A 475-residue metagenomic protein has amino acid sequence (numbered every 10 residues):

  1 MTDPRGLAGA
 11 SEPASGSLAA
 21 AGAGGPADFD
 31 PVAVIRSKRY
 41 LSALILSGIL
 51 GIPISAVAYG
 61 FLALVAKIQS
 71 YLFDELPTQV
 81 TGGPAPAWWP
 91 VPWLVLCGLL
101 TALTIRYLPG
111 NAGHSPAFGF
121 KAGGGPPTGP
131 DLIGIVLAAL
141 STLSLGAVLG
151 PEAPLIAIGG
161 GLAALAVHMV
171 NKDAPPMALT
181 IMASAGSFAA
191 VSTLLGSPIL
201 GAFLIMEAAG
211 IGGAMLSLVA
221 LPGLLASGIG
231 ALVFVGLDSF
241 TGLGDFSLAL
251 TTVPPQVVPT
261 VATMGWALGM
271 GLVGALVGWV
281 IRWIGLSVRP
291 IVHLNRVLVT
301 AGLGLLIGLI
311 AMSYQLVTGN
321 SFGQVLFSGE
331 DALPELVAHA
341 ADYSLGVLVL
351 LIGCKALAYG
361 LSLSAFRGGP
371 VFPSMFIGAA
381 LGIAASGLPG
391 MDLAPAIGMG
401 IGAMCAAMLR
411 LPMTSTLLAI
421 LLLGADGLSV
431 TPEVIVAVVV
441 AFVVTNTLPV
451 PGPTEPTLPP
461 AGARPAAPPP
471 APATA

Functional and structural regions predicted by a protein language model:
M1-A475: Alpha-helical transmembrane segments and immediately membrane-proximal extracytoplasmic
